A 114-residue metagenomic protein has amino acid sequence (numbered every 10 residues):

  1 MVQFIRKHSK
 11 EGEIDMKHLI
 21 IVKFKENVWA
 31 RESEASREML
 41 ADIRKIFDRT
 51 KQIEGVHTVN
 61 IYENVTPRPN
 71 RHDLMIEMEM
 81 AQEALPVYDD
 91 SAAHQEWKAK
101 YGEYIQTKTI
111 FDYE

Functional and structural regions predicted by a protein language model:
V2-H72, E83-P86, E114: Short S/T/G/P-rich N-terminal loop/turn motif that feeds into the first structured element of a domain
A41-K45, R49-K51, E79-F111: An amphipathic, aromatic/His-enriched active-site/gating alpha helix that lines ligand/cofactor pockets
